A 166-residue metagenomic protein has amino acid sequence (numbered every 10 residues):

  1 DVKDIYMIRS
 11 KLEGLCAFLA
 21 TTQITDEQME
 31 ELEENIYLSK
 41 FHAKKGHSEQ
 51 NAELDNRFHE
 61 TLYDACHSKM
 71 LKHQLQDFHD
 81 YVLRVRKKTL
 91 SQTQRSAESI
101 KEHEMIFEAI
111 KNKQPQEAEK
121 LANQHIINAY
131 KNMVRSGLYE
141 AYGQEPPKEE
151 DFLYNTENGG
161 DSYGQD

Functional and structural regions predicted by a protein language model:
D1-T22, D64, Y130, V134-D166: Short linear motifs at protein or domain termini
I8-K11, L15-F18, T22-K88, K101-A109 (+1 more regions): Conserved amphipathic alpha-helical segments that form helical-bundle/coiled-coil interaction surfaces
D26, G46, Q94, K113-Q116 (+2 more regions): Bacterial carbohydrate/catabolite-sensing allosteric modules
L90-Q92: A short, acidic/glycine-rich surface segment
S96-I100, A118, N128-A129, M133 (+1 more regions): Anionic, Ser/Thr-rich low-complexity intrinsically disordered regions
